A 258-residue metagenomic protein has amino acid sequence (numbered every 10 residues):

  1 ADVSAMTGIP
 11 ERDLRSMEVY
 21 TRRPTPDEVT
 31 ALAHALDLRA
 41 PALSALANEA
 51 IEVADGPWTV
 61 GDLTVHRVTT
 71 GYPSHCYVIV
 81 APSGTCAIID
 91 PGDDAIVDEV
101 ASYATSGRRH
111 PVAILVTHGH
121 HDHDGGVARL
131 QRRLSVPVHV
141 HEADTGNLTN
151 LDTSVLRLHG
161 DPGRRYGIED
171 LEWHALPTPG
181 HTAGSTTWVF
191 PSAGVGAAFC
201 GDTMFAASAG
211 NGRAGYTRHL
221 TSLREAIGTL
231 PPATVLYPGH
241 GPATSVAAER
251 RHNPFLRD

Functional and structural regions predicted by a protein language model:
A1-M6: Short basic helix-loop element that most often maps to the first helix and adjoining turn of HTH DNA-binding modules
G8-P24: Recognition helix of helix-turn-helix/homeodomain-like DNA-binding domains that insert into the DNA major groove
P26-A42: DNA major-groove recognition helix of helix-turn-helix/homeodomain DNA-binding modules
R39-L63: HTH-adjacent hinge/linker in prokaryotic transcriptional regulators
D55-S106, T186-G201, A206-A207: Conserved beta-strand hairpin/beta-sheet module of binuclear metal-dependent hydrolase folds, prominently
D94-E172, G196: Active-site HxH/HxHxD metal-binding segment of metal-dependent hydrolases
T153-S154, E172, P177, T182-D258: Metallo-beta-lactamase
